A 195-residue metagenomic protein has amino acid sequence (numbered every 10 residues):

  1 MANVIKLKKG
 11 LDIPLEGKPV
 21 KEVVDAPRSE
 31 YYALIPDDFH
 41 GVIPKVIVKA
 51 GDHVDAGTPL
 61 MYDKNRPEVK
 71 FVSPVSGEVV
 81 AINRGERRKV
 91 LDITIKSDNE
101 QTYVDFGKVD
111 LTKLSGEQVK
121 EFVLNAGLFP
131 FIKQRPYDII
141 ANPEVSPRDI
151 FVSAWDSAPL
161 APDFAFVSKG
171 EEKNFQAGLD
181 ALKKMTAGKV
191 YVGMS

Functional and structural regions predicted by a protein language model:
M1-I47, Y62: N-terminal, Lys/Arg-enriched amphipathic/low-complexity engagement segments that precede the first folded domain
M1-L15, E22, V80, G85-R87 (+1 more regions): Mobile cofactor-carrier "swinging-arm" domains
V42-I43, I47, K64, T102-D110: Aromatic/His-enriched, Gly/Pro-containing loop or helix-boundary segments that lie immediately adjacent to catalytic
I43-H53, G57: Short histidine-centered loop motifs in beta-beta connectors
V54-E68, N83, L91-N99: Short hydrophobic beta/alpha edge segments that flank linear recognition/processing sites
E68-R84: Short, compositionally biased
N83-S195: Buried, small/hydrophobic-residue-enriched core segments of structured protein domains
